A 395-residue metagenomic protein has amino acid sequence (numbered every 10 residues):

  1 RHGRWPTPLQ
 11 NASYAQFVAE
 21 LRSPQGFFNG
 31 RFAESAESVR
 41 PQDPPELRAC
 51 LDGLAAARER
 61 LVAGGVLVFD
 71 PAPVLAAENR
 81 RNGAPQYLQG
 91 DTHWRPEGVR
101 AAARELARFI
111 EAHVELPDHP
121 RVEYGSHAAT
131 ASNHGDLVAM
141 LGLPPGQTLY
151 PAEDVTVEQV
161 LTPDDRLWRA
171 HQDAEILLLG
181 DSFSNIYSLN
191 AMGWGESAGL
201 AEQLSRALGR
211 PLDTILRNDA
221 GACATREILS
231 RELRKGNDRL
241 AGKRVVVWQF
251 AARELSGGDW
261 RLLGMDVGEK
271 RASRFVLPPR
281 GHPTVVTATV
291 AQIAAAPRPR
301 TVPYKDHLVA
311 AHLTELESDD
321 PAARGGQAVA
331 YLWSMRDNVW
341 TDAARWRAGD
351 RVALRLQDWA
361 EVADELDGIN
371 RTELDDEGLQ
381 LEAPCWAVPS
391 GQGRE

Functional and structural regions predicted by a protein language model:
R1-Q292, V302, D306, L316 (+4 more regions): Extracellular glycan-modifying ectodomains
A220, S318-D320, M335: Short active-site-proximal "capping" loops at secondary-structure junctions
T289-A296, H312-S318, L332-W333: Generic short beta-strand segments
R298-R300, L316-Q327, E361: Short, cysteine-centered beta-strand-loop-beta hairpins and adjacent loop/turn segments enriched in charged/polar
H307-A311: Short beta-strand micro-motifs in enzyme catalytic cores
A323-D342: Beta-strand/loop nucleic-acid-binding surfaces
W346-G349, L379-C385: Contiguous interface-forming segments/domains that mediate binding rather than catalysis
E382-E395: Extended, charge-rich, solvent-exposed interface segments
